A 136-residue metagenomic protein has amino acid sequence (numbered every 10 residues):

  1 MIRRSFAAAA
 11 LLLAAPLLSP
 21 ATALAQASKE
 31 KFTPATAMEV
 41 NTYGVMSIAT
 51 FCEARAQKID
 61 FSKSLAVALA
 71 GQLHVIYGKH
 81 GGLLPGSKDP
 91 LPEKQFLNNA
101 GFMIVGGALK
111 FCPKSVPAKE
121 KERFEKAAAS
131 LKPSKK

Functional and structural regions predicted by a protein language model:
M1-A10: Bacterial N-terminal signal peptides that target proteins for export
A10-L11, T22, V45, G82-L83 (+2 more regions): Intrinsically disordered, low-complexity regions
L11, T36-A37, R55, K94 (+1 more regions): Residues at structural and domain junctions
L12-L17: Hydrophobic alpha-helical transmembrane segments of integral membrane proteins, especially lipid-exposed positions
L18-A25: Sec/Tat signal peptide C-region and signal peptidase I cleavage site
Q26-G71, P133: N-terminal secretory signal peptides
S28, A66-K136: Compact alpha-helical subdomains of small soluble proteins
